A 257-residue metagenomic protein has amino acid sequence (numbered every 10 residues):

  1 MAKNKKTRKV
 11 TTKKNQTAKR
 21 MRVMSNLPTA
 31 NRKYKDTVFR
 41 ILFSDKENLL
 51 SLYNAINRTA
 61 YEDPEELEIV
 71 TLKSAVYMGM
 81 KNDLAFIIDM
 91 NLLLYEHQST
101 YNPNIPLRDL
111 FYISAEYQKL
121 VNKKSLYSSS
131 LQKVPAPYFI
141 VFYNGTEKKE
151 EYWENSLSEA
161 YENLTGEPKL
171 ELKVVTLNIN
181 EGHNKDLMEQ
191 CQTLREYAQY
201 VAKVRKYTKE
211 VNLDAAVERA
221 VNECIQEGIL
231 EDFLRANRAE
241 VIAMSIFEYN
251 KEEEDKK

Functional and structural regions predicted by a protein language model:
A2-K257: Elongated, amphipathic alpha-helical interaction scaffolds
